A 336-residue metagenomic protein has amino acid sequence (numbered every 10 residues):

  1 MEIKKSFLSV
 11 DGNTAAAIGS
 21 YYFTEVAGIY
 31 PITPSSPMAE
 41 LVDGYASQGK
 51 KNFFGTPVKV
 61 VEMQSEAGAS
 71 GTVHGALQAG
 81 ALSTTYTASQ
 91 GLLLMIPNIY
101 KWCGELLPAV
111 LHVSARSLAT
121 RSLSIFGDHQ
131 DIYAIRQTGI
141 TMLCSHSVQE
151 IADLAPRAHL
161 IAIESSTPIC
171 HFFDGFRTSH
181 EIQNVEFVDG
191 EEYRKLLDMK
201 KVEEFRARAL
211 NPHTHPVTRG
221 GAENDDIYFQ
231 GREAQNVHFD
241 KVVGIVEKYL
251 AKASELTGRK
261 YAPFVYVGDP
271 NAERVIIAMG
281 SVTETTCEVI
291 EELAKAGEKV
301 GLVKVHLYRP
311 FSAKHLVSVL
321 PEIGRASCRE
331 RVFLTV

Functional and structural regions predicted by a protein language model:
M1-A134, G139, P156: Thiamine diphosphate
D43-A46, Y100-C103, H159-I161, E186-D189 (+2 more regions): Short, solvent-exposed amphipathic alpha-helical segments in soluble enzyme and RNA/protein-processing domains
F54-V58, I169-V265: Conformationally flexible catalytic loops at phosphate/diphosphate-handling active centers
R116-S117, F173-H180, G280-V282: Glycine-rich beta-alpha junction loops
L123-I125, I245-Y261, A278-T286, V305-S312: A general structural motif
I125-G175, M199: Conserved thiamine diphosphate
V267-E298, F311-L316: Redox- and metal-dependent alpha/beta enzyme cores, enriched for Fe-S-associated oxidoreductases and cofactor-handling
I323-G324, C328-T335: Residue-level detector of conserved catalytic or cofactor/ligand-binding positions in enzyme active sites
